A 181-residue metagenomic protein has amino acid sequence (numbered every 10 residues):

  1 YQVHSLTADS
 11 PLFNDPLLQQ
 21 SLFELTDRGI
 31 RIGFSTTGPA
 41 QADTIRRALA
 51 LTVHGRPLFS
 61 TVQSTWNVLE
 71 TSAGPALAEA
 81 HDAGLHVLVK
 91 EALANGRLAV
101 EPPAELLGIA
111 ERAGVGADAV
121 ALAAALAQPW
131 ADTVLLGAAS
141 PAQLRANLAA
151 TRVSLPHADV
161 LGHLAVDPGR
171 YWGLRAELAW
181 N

Functional and structural regions predicted by a protein language model:
Y1-Q63, N67-V68, P75: Glycine/proline-rich, positively charged, aromatic-decorated active-site loop/lid region on the catalytic face
D9, V68-E70, N95, A142: Glycine-rich nucleotide phosphate-binding loop and flanking beta-alpha elements of Rossmann-like dinucleotide-binding
Q63-E70, A110-E111, T133: Short, surface-exposed loop/turn motifs that are enriched in glycine and acidic residues and include a nearby proline
P75-N181: Structured C-terminal cap/extension of enzyme domains
